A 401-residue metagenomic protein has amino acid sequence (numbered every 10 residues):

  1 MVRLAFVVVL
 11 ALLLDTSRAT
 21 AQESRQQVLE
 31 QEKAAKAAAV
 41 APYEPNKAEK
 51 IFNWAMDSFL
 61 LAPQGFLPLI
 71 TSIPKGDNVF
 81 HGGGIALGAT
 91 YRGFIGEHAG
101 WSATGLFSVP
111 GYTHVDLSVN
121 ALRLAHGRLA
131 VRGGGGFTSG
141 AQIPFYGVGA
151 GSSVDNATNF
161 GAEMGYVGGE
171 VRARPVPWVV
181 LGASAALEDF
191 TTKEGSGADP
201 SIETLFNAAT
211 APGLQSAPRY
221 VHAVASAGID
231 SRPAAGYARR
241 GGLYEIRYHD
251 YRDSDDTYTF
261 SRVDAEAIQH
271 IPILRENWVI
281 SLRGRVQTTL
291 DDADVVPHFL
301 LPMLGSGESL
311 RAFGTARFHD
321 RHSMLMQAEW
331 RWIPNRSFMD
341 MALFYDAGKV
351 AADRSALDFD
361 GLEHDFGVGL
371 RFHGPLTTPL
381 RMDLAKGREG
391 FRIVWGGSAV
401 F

Functional and structural regions predicted by a protein language model:
T20-G134, G182, T192, F206-R239 (+6 more regions): Outer-membrane beta-barrel initiation region
S58, R92-E97, S118-A125, G168-P177 (+8 more regions): Outer-membrane beta-barrel proteins
P68-S72, A103-F107, V131-A141, Y146-G149 (+9 more regions): Transmembrane beta-barrel strands of outer-membrane/channel proteins
I85-A89, T113-L117, E163-G169, V221-I229 (+7 more regions): Hydrophobic, lipid-facing positions within transmembrane beta-strands of outer-membrane proteins
G93, A150-E188, T192, Q215-A223 (+3 more regions): Outer-membrane beta-barrel transmembrane strands
V115-V119, I143-G151, K193-I202, A238-R240 (+4 more regions): Outer-membrane beta-barrel translocator domains and adjoining extracellular loop/strand segments of Gram-negative
L129-A173, R285-L304, L380-L384, E389-S398: Outer-membrane beta-barrel translocator/channel fold
P272-A352: Extracytoplasmic gating/loop element in the C-terminal half of outer-membrane beta-barrel translocons and assembly
